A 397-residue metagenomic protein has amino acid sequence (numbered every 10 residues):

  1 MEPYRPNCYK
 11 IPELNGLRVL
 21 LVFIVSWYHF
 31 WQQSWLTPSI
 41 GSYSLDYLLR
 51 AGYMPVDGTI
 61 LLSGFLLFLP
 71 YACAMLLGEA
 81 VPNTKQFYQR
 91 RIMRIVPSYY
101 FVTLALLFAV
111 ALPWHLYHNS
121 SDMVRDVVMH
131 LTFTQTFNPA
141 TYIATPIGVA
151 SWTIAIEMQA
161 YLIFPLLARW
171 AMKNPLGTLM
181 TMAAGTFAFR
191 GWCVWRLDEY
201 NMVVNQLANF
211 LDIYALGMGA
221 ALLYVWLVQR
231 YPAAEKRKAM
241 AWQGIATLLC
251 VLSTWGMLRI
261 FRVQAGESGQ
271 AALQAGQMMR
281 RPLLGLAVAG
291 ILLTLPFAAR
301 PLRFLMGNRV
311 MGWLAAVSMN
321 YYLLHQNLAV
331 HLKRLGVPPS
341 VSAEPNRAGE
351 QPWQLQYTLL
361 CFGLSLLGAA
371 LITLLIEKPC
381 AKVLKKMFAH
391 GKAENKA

Functional and structural regions predicted by a protein language model:
M1-G191, W195-L197, F210, A234-K236 (+3 more regions): Membrane-cytosol interface segments of multi-pass membrane proteins, especially ER/Golgi lipid-handling enzymes
S39-S44, R196-M202, G266-L273: Short glycine/proline- and charge-enriched loop/turn segments that cap or connect secondary-structure elements
L48, V204, R237-A239, A275-M278: Interfacial loop-to-helix junctions that mark the boundaries of transmembrane helices in multi-pass membrane
F68-M75, A109-L112, A168-N174, G219-R230 (+3 more regions): Structural signal for the C-terminal ends of transmembrane alpha-helices and the immediately following loop
G148, N201-Q206: Membrane-interface catalytic loops of GT-C/OST-like multi-pass glycosylation enzymes that act
A184, K236-S253: Signature aromatic-anchored transmembrane alpha helix within multi-pass, membrane-resident enzymes that catalyze glycan
V203, D212-V225: Acidic, glycine-rich loop-and-beta core segments that form the ion-binding/anion-interacting portion of active sites
Y214, I245-K378: Alpha-helical transmembrane segments of multi-pass integral membrane proteins
